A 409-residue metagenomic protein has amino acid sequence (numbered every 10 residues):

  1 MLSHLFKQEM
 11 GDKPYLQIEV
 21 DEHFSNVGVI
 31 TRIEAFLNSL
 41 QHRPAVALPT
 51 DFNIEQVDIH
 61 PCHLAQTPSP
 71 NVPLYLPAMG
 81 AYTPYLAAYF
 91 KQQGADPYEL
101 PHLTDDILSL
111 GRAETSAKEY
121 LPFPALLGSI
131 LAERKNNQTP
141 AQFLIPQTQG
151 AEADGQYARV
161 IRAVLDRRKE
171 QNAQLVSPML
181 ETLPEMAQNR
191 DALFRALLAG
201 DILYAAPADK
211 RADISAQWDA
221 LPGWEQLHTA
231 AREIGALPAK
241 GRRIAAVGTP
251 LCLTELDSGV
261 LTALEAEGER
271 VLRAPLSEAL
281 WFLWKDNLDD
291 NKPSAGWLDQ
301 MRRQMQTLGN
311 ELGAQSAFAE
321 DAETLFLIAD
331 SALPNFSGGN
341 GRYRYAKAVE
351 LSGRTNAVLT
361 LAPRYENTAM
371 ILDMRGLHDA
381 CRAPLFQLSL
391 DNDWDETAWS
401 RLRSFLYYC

Functional and structural regions predicted by a protein language model:
M1-C409: An N-terminal assembly and electron-transfer interface module characteristic of large anaerobic redox and radical
